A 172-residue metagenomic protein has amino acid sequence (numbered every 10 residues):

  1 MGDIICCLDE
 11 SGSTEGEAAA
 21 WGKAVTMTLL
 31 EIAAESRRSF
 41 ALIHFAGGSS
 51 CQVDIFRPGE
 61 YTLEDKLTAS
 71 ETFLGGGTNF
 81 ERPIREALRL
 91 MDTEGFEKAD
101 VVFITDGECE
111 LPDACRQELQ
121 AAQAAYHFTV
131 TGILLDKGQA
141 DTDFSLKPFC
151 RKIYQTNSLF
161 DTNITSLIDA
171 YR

Functional and structural regions predicted by a protein language model:
M1-R57, P83, D100-I104, L135-K137: Von Willebrand factor
E17-A19, P112-C115: Conserved ATPase-coupling elements of RecA-like P-loop NTPase cores
T28-I32, E86-T93, A121: A generic secondary-structure signal
S36-R38, E97, Y126-V130: Loop/turn elements at helix/coil->beta-strand transitions in domains of secreted/extracellular proteins
S50-C51, T62-A99, E108-L111, G132-D143: Von Willebrand factor
D54-S70, F149-L159: Acidic, Ser/Thr-rich peripheral helices and adjacent loops at domain boundaries
N79-R85, T142-R172: C-terminal helix of von Willebrand factor
Q117-A125: Mature extracellular/periplasmic domains of secretome proteins
